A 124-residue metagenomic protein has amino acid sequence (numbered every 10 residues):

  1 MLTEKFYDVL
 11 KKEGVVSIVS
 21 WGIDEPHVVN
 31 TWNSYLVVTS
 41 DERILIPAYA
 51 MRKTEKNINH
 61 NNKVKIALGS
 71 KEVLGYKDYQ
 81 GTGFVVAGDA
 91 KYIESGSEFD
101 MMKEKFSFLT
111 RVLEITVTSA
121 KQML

Functional and structural regions predicted by a protein language model:
M1-L124: Binding-site signature for planar aromatic cofactors or substrates
